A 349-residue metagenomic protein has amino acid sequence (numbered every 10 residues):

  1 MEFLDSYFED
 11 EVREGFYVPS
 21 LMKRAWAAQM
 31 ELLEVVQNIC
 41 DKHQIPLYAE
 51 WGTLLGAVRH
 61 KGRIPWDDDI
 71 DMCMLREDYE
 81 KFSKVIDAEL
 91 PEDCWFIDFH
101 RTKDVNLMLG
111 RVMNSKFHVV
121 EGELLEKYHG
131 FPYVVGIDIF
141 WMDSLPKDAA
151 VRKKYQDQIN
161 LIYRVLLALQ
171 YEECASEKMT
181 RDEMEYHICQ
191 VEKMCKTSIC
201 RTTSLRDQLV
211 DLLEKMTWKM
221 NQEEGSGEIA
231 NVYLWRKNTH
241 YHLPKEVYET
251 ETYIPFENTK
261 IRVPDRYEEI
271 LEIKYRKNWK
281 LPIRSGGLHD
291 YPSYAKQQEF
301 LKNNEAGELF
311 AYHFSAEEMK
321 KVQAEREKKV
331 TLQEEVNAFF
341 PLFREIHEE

Functional and structural regions predicted by a protein language model:
M1-D5: Conserved oxyanion/phosphate-binding beta-strand-loop segments in alpha/beta enzyme cores
Y7-E9, Y17-D41, I86-K147, R152 (+4 more regions): Conserved catalytic core of two-metal-ion nucleotidyltransferases
Q37-I70, M74-E80, E246: Active-site nucleotide-donor binding segment shared across nucleotidyl transfer reactions
